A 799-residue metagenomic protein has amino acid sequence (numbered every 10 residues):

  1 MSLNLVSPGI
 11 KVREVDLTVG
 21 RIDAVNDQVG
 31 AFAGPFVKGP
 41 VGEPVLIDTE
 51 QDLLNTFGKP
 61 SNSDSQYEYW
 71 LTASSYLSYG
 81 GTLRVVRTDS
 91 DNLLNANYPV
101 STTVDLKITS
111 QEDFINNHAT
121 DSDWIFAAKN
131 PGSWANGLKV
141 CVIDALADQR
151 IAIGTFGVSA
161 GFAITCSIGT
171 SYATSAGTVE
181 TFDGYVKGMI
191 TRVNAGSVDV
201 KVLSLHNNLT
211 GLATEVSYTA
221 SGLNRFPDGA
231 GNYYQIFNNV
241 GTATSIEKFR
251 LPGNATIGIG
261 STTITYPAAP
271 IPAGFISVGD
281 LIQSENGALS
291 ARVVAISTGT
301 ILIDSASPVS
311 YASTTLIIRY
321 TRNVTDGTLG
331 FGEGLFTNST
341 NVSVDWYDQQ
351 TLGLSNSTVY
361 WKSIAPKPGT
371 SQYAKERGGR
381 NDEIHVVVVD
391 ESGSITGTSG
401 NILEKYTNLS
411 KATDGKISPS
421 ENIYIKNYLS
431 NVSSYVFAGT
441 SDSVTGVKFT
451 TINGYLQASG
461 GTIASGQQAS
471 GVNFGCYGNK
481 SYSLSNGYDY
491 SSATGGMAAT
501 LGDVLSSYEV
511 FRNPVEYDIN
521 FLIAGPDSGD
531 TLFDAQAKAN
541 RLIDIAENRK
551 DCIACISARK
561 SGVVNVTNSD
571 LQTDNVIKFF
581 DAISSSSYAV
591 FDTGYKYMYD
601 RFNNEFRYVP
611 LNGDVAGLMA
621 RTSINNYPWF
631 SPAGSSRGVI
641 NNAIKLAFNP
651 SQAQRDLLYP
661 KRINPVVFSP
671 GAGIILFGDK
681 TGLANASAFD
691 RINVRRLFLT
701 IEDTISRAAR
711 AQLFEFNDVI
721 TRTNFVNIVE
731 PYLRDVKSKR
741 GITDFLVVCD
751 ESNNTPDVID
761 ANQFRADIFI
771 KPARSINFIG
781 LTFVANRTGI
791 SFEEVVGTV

Functional and structural regions predicted by a protein language model:
M1-T103, T109-D113, W124-I125, K129 (+5 more regions): Structured, hydrophobic secondary-structure cores that serve as assembly/anchoring elements
G9, E14, S61, S90 (+8 more regions): Charged, amphipathic alpha-helical segments
K38-G42, L53-L54, N92-N95, P131-L138 (+11 more regions): Short, surface-exposed beta-strand/loop "edge" segments at domain boundaries and coil↔beta transitions
V104-D326: Autoprocessing Asn-cyclization modules and mimics
A147-I151, S159, S167, A412-S418 (+1 more regions): Short, cationic low-complexity segments
Y218-G229, T321-L329, G334-T340, V344-G353 (+1 more regions): Surface-exposed intrinsically disordered loops and tails
N224, Y234, Y373-S399, L403 (+2 more regions): Extreme N-terminal leader/targeting regions
S399-D442: E2/UBC-UEV (E2-variant) core
